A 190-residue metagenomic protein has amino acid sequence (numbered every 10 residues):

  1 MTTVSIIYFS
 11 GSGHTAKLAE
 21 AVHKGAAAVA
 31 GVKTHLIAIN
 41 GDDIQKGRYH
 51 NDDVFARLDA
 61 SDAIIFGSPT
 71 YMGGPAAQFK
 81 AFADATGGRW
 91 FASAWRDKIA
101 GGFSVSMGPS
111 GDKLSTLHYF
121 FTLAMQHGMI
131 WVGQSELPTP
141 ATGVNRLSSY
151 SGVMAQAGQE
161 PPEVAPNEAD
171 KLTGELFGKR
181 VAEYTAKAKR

Functional and structural regions predicted by a protein language model:
M1-W95, Q156-R190: N-terminal beta1-alpha1-beta2 submodule of the flavodoxin-like/Rossmannoid cofactor-binding fold
G25, G111-D112, V132, Y150-V153 (+1 more regions): Glycine-centered flexibility motif
I39-D42, I130-P161: Mobile beta-alpha loop/short-helix "lid" or hinge segments that flank ligand
D84-G87, F91, G108, Q126 (+1 more regions): Alpha-helix boundary/capping detector
I99-R146: Short, glycine-/small-residue-rich phosphate/pyrophosphate-handling segment
H118, S149-Y150, E168: Glycine-rich phosphate-binding loop at the start of an alpha helix
